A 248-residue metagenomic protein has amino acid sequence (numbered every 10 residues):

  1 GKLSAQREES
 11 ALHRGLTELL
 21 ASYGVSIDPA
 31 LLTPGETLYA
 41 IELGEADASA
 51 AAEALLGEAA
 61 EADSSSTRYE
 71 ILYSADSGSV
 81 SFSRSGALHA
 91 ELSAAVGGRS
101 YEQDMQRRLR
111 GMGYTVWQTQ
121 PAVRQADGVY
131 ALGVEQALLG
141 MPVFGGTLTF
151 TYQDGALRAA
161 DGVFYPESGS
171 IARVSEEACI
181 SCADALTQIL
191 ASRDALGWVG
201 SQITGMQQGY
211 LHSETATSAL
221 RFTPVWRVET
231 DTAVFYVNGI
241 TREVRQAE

Functional and structural regions predicted by a protein language model:
G1-Q120, G133-G140: Preferential activation on post-signal-peptide N-terminal prodomains/segments of secreted or lumenal proteins
A60-E91, Y130-I171, E229, A233-V244: Amphipathic N-proximal alpha-helical interface segments
E70-Y73, Q120-R124, F150, A219: Short, exposed beta-strand/loop patches in secreted or surface proteins that constitute
Q103, A122, W198-S201: N-terminal start-of-chain detector that recognizes signal peptides and the immediate post-cleavage beginning
T119-Q125, L157-A160: Extended, amphipathic alpha-helical scaffolds
D127-V134, T215-S218: Short, solvent-exposed polar/charged micro-motifs at secondary-structure junctions
G128, G146, F222-P224: Residues at beta-strand starts and edge strands
T151-E248: Extracytoplasmic/luminal low-complexity segments enriched in Pro/Gly and acidic/polar residues that act as flexible
